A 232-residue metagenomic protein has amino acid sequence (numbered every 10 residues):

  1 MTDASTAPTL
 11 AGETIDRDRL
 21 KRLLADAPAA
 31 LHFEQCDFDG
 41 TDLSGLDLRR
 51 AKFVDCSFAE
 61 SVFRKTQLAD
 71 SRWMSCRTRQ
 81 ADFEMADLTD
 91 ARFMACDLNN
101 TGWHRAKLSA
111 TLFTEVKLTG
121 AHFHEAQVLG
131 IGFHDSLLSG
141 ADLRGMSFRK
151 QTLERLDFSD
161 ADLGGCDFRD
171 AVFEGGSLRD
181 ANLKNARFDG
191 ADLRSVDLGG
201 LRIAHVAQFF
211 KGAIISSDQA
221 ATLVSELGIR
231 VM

Functional and structural regions predicted by a protein language model:
T2-M232: Tandem repeat scaffolds
